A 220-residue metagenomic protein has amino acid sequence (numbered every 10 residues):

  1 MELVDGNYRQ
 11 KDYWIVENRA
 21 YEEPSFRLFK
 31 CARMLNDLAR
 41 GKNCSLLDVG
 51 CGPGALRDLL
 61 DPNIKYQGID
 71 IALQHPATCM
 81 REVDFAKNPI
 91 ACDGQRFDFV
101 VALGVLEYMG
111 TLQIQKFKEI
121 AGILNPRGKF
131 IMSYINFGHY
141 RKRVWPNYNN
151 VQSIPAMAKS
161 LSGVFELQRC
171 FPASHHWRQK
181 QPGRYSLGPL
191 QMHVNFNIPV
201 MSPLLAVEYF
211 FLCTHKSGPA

Functional and structural regions predicted by a protein language model:
M1-D93, L103, F117: Conserved N-terminal segment of class I S-adenosyl-L-methionine
F99-L112: A short SAM/SAH-binding and catalytic strip from SAM-dependent methyltransferases
I114-P126: A short glycine-rich, Lys/Arg-flanked "PGG" loop and its adjoining helix->strand segment in the class I
R127-I135: Conserved beta-strand signature within the Rossmann-like core of class I S-adenosyl-L-methionine
I135-Y140, A173-W177: Short "lid" loop at the C-terminus of a central beta-strand within the Rossmann-like core of SAM-dependent
H139-A156: Acceptor-substrate binding/catalytic loop of class I
R169-A220: A C-terminal cap/extension of S-adenosyl-L-methionine-dependent methyltransferases that defines the acceptor-substrate
